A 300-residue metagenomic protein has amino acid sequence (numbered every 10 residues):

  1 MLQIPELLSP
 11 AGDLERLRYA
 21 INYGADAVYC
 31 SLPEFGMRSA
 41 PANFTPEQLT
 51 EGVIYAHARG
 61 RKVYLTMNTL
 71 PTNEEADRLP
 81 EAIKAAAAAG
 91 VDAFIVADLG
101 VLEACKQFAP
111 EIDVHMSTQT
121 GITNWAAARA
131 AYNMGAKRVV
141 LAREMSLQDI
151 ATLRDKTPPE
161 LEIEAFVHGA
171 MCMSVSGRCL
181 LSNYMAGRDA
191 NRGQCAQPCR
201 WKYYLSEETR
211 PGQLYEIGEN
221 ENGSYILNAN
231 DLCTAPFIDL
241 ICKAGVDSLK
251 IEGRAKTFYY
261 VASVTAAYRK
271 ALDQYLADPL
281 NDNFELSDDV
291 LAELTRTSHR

Functional and structural regions predicted by a protein language model:
M1-N22, A27-E34, V53, R59-T69 (+6 more regions): Surface-exposed amphipathic alpha-helical tracts and adjacent flexible/coil segments at the periphery of soluble enzymes
R38-H57: Glycine-rich, positively charged N-terminal anion/phosphate-binding segment
G90: An amphipathic, hydrophobic-aromatic interaction surface with interspersed Lys/Arg that forms lipid/phosphate-bearing
G100-V101: Alpha-helix capping/helix-boundary segments
A109: Conserved phosphotransfer cores of two-component systems
S117-I122, L141: Aromatic/His-enriched, Gly/Pro-containing loop or helix-boundary segments that lie immediately adjacent to catalytic
W125-A126: Conserved nucleotide-cofactor-binding alpha/beta core module
